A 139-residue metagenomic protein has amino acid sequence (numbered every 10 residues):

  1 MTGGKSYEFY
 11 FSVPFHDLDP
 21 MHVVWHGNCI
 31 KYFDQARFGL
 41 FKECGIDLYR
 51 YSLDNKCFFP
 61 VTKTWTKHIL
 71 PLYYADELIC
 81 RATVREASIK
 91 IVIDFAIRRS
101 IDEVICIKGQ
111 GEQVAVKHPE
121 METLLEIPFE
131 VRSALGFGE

Functional and structural regions predicted by a protein language model:
T2-T62, V116-E139: Hot-dog-fold acyl-thioester-processing enzymes
G3, Y7-F9, H68, L72-Y74 (+1 more regions): HotDog/MaoC-like acyl-thioester-processing domains
P14-D19, H26, I30-R37, T64-K67 (+4 more regions): Residue-level signal for functionally critical sites in structured catalytic/ligand-binding pockets
L40-I91, K108: Hydrophobic beta-strand-centered segment that forms part of the acyl-chain substrate-binding groove
